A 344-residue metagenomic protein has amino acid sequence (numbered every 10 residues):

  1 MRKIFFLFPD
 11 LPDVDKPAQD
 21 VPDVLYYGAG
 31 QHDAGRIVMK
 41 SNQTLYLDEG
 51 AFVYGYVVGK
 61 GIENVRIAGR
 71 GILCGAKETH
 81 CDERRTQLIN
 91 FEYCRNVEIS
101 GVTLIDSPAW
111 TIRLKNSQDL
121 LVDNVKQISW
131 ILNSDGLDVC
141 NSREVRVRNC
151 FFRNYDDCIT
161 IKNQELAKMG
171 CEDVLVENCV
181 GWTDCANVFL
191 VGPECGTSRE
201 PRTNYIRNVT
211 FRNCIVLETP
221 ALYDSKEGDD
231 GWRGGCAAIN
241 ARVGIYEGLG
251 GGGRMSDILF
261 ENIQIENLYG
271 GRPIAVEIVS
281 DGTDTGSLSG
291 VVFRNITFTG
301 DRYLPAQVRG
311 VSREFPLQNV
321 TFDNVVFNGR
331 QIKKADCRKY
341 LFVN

Functional and structural regions predicted by a protein language model:
M1-N344: Extracellular/periplasmic carbohydrate-active domains that bind, remodel, or depolymerize complex polysaccharides
